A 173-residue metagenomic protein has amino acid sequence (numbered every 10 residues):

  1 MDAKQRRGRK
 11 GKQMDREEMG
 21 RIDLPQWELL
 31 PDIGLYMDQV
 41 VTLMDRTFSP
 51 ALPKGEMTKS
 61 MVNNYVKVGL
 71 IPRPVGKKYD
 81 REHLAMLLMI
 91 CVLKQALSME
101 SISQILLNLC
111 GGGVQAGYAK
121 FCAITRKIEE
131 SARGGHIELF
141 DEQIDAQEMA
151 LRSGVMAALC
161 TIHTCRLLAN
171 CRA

Functional and structural regions predicted by a protein language model:
D2-C110: Basic helix-turn-helix/winged-helix DNA-binding cores and closely related short helical interaction motifs
N108, G112-A173: Intrinsically disordered, low-complexity, charge-dense segments enriched in Lys/Arg and Glu/Asp interspersed
